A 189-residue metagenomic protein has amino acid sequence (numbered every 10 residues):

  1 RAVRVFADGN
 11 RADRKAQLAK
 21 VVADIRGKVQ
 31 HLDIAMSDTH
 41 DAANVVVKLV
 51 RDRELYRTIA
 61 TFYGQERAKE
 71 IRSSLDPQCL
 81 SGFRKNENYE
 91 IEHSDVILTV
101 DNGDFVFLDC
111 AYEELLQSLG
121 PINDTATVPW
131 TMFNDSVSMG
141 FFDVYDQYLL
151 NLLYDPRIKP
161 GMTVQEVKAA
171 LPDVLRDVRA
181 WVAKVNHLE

Functional and structural regions predicted by a protein language model:
R1-N10: Acidic/histidine-rich, surface-exposed loop or edge segments in extracytoplasmic proteins
R11-K15: Short, charged/polar "capping" segments at the starts of alpha-helices and the immediately preceding loops
A16-V128: Metzincin-family zinc-dependent endopeptidase catalytic domain
Q65-V106, I122-E189: Metalloprotease/metallohydrolase-associated module, dominated by Zn2+-dependent proteases
